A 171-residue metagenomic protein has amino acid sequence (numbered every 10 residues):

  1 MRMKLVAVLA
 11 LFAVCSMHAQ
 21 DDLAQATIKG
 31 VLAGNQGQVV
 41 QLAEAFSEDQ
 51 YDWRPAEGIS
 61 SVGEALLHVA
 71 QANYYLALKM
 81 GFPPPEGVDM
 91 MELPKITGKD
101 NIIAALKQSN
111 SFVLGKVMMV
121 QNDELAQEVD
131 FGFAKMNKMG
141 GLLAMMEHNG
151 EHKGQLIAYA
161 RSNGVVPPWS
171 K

Functional and structural regions predicted by a protein language model:
M1-L23: Bacterial Sec-dependent N-terminal signal peptides
D21-D22, I28-G30, A72, K79 (+2 more regions): Short leucine-rich amphipathic alpha-helices used at interfaces
D21-Q25, M91-K99, K135-M139: A short, mixed-charge helix-start or loop-turn motif at secondary-structure junctions
K29, A33, G37-V40, E48-M91 (+1 more regions): Short, contiguous alpha-helical
F46-D49, V120-Q121: Short, solvent-exposed, charged loop/turn and helix-capping segments that join or cap alpha-helices on peripheral
K95-V129, G140-H148: Acidic/histidine-rich alpha-helical segments that form the ligand environment of transition-metal centers
